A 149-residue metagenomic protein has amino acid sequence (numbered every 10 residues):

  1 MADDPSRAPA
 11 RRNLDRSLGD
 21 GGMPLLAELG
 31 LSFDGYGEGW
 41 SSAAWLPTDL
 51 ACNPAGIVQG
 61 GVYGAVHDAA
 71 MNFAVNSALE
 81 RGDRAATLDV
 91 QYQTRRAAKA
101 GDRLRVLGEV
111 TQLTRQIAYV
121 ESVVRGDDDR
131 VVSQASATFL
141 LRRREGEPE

Functional and structural regions predicted by a protein language model:
M1-E149: Terminal targeting signals and extreme-terminal segments of soluble enzymes
